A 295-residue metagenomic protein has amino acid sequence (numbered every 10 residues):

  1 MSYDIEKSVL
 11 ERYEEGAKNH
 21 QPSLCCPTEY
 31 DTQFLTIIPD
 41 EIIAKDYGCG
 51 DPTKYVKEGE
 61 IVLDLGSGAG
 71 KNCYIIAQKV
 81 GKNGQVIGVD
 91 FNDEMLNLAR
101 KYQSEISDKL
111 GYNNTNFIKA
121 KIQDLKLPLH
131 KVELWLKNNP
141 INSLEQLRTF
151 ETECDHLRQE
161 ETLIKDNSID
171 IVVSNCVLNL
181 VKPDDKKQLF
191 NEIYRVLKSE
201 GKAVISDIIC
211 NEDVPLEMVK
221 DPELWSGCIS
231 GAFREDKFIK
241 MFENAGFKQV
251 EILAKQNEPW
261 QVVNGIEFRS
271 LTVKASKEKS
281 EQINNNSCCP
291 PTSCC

Functional and structural regions predicted by a protein language model:
T28-I61, N72-K79: Conserved alpha-helix/loop element of class I SAM-dependent methyltransferases that forms part of the SAM/SAH-binding
E60-G68, I87: Conserved class I S-adenosyl-L-methionine
N92: Conserved SAM/SAH-binding beta-strand->alpha-helix loop
A99-R100: Conserved SAM-binding loop
P128-V172: A short acidic, Gly/Pro-enriched loop at the edge of an enzyme's catalytic core that lines a small-molecule cofactor
K187-S199: A short glycine-rich, Lys/Arg-flanked "PGG" loop and its adjoining helix->strand segment in the class I
C210-I229: Short, glycine-/aromatic-enriched active-site segment of Class I SAM-dependent methyltransferases
G231-A245: Short alpha-helix
